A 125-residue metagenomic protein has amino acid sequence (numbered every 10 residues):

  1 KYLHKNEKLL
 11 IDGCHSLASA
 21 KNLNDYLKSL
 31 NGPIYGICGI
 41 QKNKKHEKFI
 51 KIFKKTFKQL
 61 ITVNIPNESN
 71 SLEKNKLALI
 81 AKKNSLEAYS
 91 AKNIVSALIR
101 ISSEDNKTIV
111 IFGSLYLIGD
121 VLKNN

Functional and structural regions predicted by a protein language model:
K1-Q59: Nucleotide phosphate-binding/pyrophosphate-handling subdomain across enzymes that bind or process nucleotide phosphates
K8-I11, I50-T108: C-terminal helical cap/extension that packs against the catalytic core of soluble nucleotide-cofactor enzymes
S114: Active-site-proximal loop/hinge segments that shape catalytic or ion-binding/gating pockets
L117-G119: Short, active-site-adjacent cap segments at secondary-structure transitions
